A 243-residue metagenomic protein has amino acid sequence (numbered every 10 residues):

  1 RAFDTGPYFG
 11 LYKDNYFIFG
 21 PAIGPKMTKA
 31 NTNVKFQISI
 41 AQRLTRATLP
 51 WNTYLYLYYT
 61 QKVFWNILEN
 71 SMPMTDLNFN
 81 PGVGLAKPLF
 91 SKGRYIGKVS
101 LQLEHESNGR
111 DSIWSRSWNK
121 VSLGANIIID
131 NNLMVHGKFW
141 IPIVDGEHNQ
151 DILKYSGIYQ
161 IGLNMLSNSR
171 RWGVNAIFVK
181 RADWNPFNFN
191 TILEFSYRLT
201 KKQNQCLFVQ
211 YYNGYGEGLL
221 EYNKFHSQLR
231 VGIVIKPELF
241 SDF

Functional and structural regions predicted by a protein language model:
R1-R46, V83, V234-E238: Short glycine/proline- and aromatic-enriched beta-strand/turn motifs that initiate or cap beta-hairpins
L11-G20, R46-R170, A176-K180, P186 (+2 more regions): Outer-membrane pore/translocation modules
N33, Q37-S39, N80-G82, S122 (+3 more regions): Membrane-embedded beta-strand positions in outer-membrane beta-barrel channels/transporters
A41, G84-L85, N164, S196 (+2 more regions): Residue-level recognition of well-ordered secondary-structure positions
G173-Q205: Glycine/small-residue-rich hydrophobic helix-like segments
E194-F208, Y215-E217, F225, R230: Long, compositionally biased interface segments
V209, H226-F243: Outer-membrane beta-barrel "beta-signal"
